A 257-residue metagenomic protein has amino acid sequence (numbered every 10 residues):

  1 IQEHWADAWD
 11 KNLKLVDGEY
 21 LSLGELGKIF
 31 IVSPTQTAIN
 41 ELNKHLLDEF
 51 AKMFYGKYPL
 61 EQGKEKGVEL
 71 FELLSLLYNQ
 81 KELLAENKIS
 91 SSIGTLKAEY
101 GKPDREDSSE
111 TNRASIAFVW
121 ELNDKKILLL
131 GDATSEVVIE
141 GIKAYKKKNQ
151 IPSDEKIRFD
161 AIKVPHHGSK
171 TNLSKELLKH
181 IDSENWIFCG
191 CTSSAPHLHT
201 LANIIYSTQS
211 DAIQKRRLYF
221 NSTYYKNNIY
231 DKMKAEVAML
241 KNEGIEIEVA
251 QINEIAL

Functional and structural regions predicted by a protein language model:
I1-K126, K215-S222, K226, D231-L257: Flexible, acidic/histidine-containing loops and adjacent segments that form or flank the divalent-metal
G27-I29, D160-I162, E184-F188, A212-F220: Hydrophobic beta-strand segments of well-ordered beta-sheets in folded domains
L42, P103-E184, F188-C189, S194-N203: Active-site-proximal loop/helix segments of hydrolase catalytic cores
E136, E140-K156, H180, A195-L257: C-terminal regulatory/interaction regions
